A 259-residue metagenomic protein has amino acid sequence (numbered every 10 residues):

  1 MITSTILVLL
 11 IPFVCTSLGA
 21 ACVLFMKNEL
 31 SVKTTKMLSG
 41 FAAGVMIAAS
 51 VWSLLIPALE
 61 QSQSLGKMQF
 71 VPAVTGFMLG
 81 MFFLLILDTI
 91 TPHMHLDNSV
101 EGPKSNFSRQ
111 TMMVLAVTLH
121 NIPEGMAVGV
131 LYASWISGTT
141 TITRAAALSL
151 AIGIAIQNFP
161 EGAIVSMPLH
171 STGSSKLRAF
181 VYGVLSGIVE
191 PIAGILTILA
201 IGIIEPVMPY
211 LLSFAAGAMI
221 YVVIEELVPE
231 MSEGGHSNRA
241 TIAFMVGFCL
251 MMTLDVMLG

Functional and structural regions predicted by a protein language model:
M1-G259: Intrinsically disordered, metal-sensing/regulatory segments
